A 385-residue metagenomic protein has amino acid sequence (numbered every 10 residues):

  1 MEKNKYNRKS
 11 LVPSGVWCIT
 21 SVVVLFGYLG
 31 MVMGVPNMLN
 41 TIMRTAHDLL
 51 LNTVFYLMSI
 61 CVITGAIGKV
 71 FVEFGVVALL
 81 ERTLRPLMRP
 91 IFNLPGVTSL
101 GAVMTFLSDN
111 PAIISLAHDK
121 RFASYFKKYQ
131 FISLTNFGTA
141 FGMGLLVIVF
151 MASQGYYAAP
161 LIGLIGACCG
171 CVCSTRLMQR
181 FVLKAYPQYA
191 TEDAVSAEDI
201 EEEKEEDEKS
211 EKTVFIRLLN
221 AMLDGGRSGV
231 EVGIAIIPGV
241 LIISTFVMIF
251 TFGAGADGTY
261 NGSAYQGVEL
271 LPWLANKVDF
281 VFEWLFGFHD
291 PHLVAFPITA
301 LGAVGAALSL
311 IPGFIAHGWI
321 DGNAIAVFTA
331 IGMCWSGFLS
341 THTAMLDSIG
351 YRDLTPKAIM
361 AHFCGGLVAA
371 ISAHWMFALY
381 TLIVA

Functional and structural regions predicted by a protein language model:
M1-L11, A46, G75-L84, G101-H118 (+3 more regions): Hydrophobic alpha-helical transmembrane segments
M1-P13, F181-R227: Intrinsically disordered, low-complexity non-transmembrane regions of multi-pass membrane transporters
E2-V72: N-terminal signal-anchor module of multipass membrane proteins
N4-I19, G225-L241, L354-H362: Alpha-helical transmembrane segments and their helix-start/interface "positive-inside/aromatic belt" motifs in integral
W17-G30, C61-G68, L146-V147, L164-R180 (+2 more regions): Hydrophobic core segments of alpha-helical transmembrane domains in multi-pass membrane transport and ion-translocation
V35, T64, K69-E81, E211-A306: Transmembrane helical segments that form the transport core of multi-pass membrane transport proteins
I67-S99, H118-A123, F282: Membrane-embedded helical hairpins/re-entrant loop segments and their flanking transmembrane helices within multi-pass
A112-L177, V304-A385: C-terminal transmembrane helix pair
